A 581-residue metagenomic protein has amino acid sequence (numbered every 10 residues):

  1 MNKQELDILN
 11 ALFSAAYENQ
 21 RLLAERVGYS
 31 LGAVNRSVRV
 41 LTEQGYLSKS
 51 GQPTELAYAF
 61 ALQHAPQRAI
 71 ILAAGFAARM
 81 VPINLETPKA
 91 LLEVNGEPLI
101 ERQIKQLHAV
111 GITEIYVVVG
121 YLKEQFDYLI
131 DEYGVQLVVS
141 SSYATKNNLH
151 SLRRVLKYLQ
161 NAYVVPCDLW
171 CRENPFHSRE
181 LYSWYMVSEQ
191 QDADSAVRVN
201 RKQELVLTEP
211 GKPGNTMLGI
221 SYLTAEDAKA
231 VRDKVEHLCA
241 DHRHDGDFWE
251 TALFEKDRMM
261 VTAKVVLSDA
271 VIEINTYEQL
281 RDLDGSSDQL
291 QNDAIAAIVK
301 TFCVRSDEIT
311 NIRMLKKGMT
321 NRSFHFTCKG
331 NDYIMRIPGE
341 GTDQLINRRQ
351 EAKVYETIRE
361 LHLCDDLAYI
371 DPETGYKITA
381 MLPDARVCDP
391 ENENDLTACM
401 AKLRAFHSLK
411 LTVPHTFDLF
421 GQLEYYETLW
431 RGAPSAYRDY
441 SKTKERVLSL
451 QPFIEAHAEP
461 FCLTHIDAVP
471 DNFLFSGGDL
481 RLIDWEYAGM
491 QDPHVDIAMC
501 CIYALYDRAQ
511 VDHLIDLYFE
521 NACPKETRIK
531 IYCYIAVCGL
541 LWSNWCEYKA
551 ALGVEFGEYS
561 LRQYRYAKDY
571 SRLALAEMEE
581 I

Functional and structural regions predicted by a protein language model:
L9-A15, Q20-L22, R26-V27, L56-K123: N-terminal glycine-rich phosphate-binding loop and ensuing alpha1 helix
F13, Q52-A69, T216-T301: Conserved alpha/beta core of the MobA/IspD/sugar-nucleotide pyrophosphorylase nucleotidyltransferase superfamily
F126-V197: Conserved beta-loop-beta/alpha segment of the NTase-like Rossmann-fold superfamily that binds/positions NTPs
R172-D247: Conserved core of the sugar-phosphate nucleotidyltransferase
D284, L290, N544-I581: ATP/Mg2+ or Mg2+-diphosphate-binding catalytic cores that bind nucleotide phosphates or diphosphates via glycine-rich
A294-E308, L411-I466, S476: An alpha-helical support segment within catalytic cores of ATP-dependent transferases
R313-F420, S435-S441: ATP-binding pocket architecture of kinase catalytic cores
H494-C523, A536-V554: Active-site activation/catalytic loop segments of kinase-like enzymes and analogous catalytic loops in related
